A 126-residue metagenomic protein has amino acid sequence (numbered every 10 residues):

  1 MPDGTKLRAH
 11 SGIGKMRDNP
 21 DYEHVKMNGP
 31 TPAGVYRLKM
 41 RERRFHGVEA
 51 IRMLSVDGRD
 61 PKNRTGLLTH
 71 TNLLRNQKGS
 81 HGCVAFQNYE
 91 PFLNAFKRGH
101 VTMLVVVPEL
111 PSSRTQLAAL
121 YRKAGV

Functional and structural regions predicted by a protein language model:
M1-E23, V107-V126: Intrinsically disordered, low-complexity, Pro/Ser/Thr/Asn/Gly/Ala-rich spacer/linker segments adjacent to signal
I13-K39: N-terminal post-signal-peptidase region of extra-cytosolic proteins
G29-P30, V35, M40-V126: Exported/periplasmic cell-wall-interacting domains
